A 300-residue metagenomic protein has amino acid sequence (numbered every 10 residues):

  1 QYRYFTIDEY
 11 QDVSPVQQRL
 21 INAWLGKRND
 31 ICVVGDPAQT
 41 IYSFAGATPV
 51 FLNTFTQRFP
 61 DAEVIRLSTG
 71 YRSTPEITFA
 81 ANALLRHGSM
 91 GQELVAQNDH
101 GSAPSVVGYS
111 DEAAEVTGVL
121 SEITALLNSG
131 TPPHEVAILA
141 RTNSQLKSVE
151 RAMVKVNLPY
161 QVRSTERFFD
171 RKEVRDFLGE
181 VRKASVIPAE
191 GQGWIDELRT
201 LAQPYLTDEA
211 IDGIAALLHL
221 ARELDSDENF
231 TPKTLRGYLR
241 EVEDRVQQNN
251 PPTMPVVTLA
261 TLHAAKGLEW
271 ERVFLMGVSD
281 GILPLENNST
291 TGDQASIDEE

Functional and structural regions predicted by a protein language model:
Q1-N53, T69-S73: Conserved helicase NTPase motor core
Q1-T6, V13, Q17-W24, F55 (+5 more regions): Structural preference for long, well-ordered alpha-helical segments in enzyme cores
K27-D30, D36-A38, F59-V64, H100-P104 (+4 more regions): Short glycine-/polar-rich loops that comprise or flank the Walker A/P-loop and associated switch/sensor motifs
N29, L84-L94, S226-K233: Proline-centered turn/helix-capping motifs that create local helix->coil transitions or kinks
G35-A38, A45-P49, T69-Y71, A81-N82 (+4 more regions): A short beta-strand-to-loop transition that corresponds to the Sensor-1 phosphate-sensing loop of AAA+ P-loop ATPases
I41-R58, F79-N82, E150: Short regulatory helix/loop adjacent to the ATP-binding pocket of P-loop NTPases
P60-E63, T69-L158, A184, V246-Q248: Helicase P-loop NTPase motor core
E150-A152, R171-E300: Conserved helicase C-terminal RecA-like lobe
